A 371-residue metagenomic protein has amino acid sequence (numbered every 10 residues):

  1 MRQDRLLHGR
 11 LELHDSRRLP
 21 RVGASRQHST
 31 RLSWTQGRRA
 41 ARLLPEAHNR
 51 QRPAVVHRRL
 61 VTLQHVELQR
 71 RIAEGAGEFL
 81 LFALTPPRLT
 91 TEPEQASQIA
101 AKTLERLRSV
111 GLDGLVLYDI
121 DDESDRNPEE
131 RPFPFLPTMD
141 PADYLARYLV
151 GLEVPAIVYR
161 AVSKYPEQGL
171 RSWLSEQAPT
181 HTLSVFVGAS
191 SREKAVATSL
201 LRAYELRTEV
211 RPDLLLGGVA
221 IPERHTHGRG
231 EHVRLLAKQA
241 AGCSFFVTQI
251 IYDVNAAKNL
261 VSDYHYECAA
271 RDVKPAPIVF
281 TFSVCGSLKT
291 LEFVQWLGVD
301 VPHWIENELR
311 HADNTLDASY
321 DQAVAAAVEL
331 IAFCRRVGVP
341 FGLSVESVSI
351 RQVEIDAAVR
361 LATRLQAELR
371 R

Functional and structural regions predicted by a protein language model:
D4, H8, D15, H28 (+1 more regions): Intrinsic-disorder-associated, low-complexity terminal segments enriched in Asp/Asn/His/Tyr and depleted of Lys/Arg
V55-R229, R310-N314, D321, S347-L369: Active-site beta->alpha loop and helix N-cap motifs at the rims of alpha/beta catalytic domains
A83-L84, Q177, K238, G242 (+1 more regions): Conserved, mostly hydrophobic/aromatic
R108, A178, Q239-A240, R335: Non-catalytic positions within long, well-ordered alpha-helices that form the structural scaffold/packing of enzyme
R211-S244, T248-D253: Ligand/cofactor pocket segment of small-molecule handling proteins
V261-K274, A325-R371: Structured C-terminal cap/extension of enzyme domains
V273-P340: Catalytic-face loop-and-helix region of soluble metabolic enzyme cores
